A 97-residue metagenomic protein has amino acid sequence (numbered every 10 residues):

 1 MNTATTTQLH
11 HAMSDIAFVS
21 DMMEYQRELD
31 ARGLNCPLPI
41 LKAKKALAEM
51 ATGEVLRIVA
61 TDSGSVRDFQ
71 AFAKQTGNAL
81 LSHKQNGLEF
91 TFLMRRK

Functional and structural regions predicted by a protein language model:
A4-E49: N-terminal first-folded block
A4-Q8, D62, G77, F92: N-terminal compositionally biased, intrinsically disordered segments and leader/signal-like regions
H11-S14, A73, N86: Intrinsic structural disorder/low-complexity segments
I16, R67-Q70, L88-F90: Short non-domain terminal segments
E24-E28, G53-R57, E89-T91: Intrinsic-disorder/low-complexity, polar/charged segments enriched in Ser/Thr/Lys/Arg/Asp/Glu/Gln
A31-K84: Amphipathic, hydrophobic secondary-structure cores in small proteins
T91-K97: Core SAM-dependent methyltransferase catalytic element
